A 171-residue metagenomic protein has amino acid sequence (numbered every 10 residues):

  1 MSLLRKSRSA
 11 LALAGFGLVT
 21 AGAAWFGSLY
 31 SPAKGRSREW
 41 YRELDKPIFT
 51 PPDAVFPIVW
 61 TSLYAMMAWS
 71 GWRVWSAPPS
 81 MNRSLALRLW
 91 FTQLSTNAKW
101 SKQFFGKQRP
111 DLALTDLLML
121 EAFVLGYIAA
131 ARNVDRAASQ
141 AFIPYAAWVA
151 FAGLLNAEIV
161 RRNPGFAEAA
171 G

Functional and structural regions predicted by a protein language model:
M1-G171: Short amphipathic, positively biased membrane-proximal segments that drive organelle/inner-membrane targeting
